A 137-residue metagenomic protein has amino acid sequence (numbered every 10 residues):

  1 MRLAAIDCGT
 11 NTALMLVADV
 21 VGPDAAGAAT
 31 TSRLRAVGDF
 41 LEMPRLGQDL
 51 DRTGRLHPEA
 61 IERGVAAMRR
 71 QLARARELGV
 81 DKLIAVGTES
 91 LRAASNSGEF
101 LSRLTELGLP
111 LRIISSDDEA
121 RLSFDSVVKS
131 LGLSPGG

Functional and structural regions predicted by a protein language model:
M1-T10, L16-G137: Nucleotide/phosphate-binding catalytic cleft detector across ATP-hydrolyzing and phosphate-transferring enzymes
